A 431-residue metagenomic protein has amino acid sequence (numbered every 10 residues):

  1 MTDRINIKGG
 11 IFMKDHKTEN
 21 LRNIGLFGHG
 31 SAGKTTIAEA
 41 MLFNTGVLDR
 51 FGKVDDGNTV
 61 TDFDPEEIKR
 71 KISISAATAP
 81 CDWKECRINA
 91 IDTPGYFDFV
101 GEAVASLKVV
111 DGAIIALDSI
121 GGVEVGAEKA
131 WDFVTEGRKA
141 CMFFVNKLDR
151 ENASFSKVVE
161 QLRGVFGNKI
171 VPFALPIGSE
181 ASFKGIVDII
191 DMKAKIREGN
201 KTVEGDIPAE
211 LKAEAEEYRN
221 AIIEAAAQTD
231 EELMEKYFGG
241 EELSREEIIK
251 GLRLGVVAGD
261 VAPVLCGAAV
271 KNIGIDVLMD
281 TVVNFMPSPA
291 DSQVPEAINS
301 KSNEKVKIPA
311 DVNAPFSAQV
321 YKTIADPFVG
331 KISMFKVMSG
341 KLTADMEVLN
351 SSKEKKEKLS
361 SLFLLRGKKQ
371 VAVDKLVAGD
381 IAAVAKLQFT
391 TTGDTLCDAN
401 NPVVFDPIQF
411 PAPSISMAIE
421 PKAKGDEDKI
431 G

Functional and structural regions predicted by a protein language model:
T2-G431: Structural and coupling elements of P-loop NTPases
